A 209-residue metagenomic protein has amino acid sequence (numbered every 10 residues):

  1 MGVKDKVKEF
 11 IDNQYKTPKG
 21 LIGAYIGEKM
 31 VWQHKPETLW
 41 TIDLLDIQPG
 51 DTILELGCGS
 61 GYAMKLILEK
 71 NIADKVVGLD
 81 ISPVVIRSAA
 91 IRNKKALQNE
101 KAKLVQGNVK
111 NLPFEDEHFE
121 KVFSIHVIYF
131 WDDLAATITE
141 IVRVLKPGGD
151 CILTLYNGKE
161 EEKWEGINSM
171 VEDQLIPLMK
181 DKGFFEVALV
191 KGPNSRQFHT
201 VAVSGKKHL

Functional and structural regions predicted by a protein language model:
M1-I22: N-terminal, positively charged/glycine-rich alpha-helical extensions of SAM-dependent methyltransferases
I22-I42, V171: Conserved SAM-binding loop and adjacent beta-strand
L54-N111: Class I SAM-dependent methyltransferase SAM/SAH-binding core
K110-K121: A short acidic, Gly/Pro-enriched loop at the edge of an enzyme's catalytic core that lines a small-molecule cofactor
K121-L134: A short SAM/SAH-binding and catalytic strip from SAM-dependent methyltransferases
A135-P147: A short glycine-rich, Lys/Arg-flanked "PGG" loop and its adjoining helix->strand segment in the class I
G148-Y156: Conserved beta-strand signature within the Rossmann-like core of class I S-adenosyl-L-methionine
K182, N194-L209: Core SAM-dependent methyltransferase catalytic element
